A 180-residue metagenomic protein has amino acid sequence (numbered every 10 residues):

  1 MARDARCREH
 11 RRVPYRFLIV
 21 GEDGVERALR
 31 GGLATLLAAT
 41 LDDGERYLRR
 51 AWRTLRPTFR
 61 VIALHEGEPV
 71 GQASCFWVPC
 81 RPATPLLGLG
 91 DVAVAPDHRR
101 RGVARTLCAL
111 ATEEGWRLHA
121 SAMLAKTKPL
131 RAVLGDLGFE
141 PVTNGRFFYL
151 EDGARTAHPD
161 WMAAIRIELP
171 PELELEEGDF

Functional and structural regions predicted by a protein language model:
A2-V25, W116, L124, K128-F180: Terminal substrate-recognition subdomain of acyl/acetyltransferases
I19-A93: A conserved beta-strand-loop-helix scaffold within acyl/acetyltransferase catalytic domains
G32, L110, P129: Short Gly/charged-rich anion-binding patches and loops
H65-E68, D97-H98, D152-R155: Short loop segments at secondary-structure junctions
V78-C80, D97, L130: Short coil/turn motifs at secondary-structure junctions
G90, A104, K126-K128: Catalytic nucleophile loop
V94, R100-E113: Conserved acetyl-CoA-binding loop-helix of GNAT-fold acetyltransferases
